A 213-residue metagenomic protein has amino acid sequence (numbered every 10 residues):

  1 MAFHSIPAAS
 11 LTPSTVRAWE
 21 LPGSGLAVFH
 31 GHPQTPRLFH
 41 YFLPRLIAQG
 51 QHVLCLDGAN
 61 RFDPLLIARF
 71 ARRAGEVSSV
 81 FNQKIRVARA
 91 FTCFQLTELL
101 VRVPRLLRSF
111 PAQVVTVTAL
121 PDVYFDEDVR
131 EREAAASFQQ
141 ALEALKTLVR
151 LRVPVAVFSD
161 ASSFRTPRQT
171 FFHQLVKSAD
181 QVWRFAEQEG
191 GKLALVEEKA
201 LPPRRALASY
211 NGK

Functional and structural regions predicted by a protein language model:
M1-R72: The Walker A/P-loop phosphate-binding site
G23-G25, G50, N82, R152 (+1 more regions): Short, well-ordered alpha-helix to beta-strand connector turns
V28, V114-T118, A156: Structural motif
F42-L46, S137-L151: Catalytic-core regions built around general acid/base machinery
G58-E127: Conserved inter-motif catalytic segment of the P-loop NTP-binding fold
L99-V101, E131-L145, R168: Well-ordered, non-membrane alpha-helical segments in soluble/globular domains
E127-A141, K199, S209-K213: A cross-taxonomic marker for long C-terminal extensions/tails that follow the last structured domain
K146-K213: Phosphate-binding/switch region of NTP-binding enzymes
